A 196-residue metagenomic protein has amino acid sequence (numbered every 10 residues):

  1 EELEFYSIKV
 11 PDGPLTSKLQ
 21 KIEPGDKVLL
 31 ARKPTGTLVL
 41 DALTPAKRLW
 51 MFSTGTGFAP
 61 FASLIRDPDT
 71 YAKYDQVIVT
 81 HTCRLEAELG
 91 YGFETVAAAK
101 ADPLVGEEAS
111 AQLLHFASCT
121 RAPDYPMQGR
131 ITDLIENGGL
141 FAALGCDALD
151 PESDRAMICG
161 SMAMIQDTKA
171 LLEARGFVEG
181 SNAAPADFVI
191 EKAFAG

Functional and structural regions predicted by a protein language model:
E1-P24: Ferredoxin-reductase
T35-T44: Short, Lys/Arg- and Gly-enriched loop/turn segments at beta-strand edges
L43-R48, P151-E152: Short helix-loop-beta connector
L49-F52, M157: Conserved beta-strand elements of the Class I
T54-P60: Ser/Thr-glycine-rich phosphate-binding loops at phosphate-binding pockets of nucleotides, nucleotide cofactors
P60-A72: Histidine-anchored nucleotide/phosphate-binding helix
T80, A87-G196: Reductase modules of NAD(P)H-dependent flavoproteins
